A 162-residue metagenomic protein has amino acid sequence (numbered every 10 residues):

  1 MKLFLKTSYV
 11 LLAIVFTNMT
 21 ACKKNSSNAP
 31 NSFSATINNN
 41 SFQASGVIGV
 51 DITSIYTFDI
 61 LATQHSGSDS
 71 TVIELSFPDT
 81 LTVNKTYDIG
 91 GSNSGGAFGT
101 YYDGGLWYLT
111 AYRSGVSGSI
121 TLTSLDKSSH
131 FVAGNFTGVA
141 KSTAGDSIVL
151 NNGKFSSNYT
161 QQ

Functional and structural regions predicted by a protein language model:
M1-Y9: Bacterial N-terminal signal peptides that target proteins for export
L3, T17-Q43: Bacterial Sec-dependent N-terminal signal peptides
Y9-N18: Bacterial N-terminal signal peptides
F33, V47-S129: Surface-exposed helix/loop patches within compact recognition domains
T36-N40, H65-D69, T143: Short strand-coil-strand connectors
S41-Q43, L106-W107, S147: Short, solvent-exposed loop/turn motifs
A44-S45, G115, L150-N151: A broad structural signal for short, well-ordered beta-strand segments within beta-sheet-rich domains
T123-Q162: C-terminal or internal capping secondary-structure element at the end of a domain, subdomain, or sheet
